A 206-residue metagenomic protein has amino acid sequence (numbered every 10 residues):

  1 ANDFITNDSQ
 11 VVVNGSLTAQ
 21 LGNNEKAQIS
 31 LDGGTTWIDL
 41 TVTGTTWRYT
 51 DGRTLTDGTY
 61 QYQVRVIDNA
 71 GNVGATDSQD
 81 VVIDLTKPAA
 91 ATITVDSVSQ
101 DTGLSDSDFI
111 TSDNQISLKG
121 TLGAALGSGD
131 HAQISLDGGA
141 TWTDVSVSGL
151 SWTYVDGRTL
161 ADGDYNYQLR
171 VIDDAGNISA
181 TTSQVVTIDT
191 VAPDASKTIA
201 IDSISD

Functional and structural regions predicted by a protein language model:
A1-S9, Q100-N114, S205-D206: Short, solvent-exposed loop/linker segments at the N-terminal edge of repeated beta-sheet extracellular domains
V13-A19, L118-A124: Aromatic/hydrophobic beta-strand junction motif of beta-rich domains
I38-G44, T143-G149: Short beta-strand segments within Ig-like beta-sandwich modules, predominantly Fibronectin type-III
D51-T59, D156-D164: Surface-exposed, short loops/turns at beta-strand junctions within beta-sandwich domains
A75-D101, A180-D206: Flexible, low-complexity linkers/stalks enriched in Thr/Pro that connect modular domains
